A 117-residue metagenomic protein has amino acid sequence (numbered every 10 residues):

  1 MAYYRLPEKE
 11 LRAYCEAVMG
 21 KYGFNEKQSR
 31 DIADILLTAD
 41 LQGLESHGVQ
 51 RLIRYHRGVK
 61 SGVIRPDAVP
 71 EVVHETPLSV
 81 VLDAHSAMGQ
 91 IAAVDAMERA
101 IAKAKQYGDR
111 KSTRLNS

Functional and structural regions predicted by a protein language model:
M1-Y22: Generic N-terminal amphipathic, Lys/Arg-enriched alpha-helix
F24-D31, S46-G48: Flexible, glycine/charged-enriched surface loops at secondary-structure junctions
D40-S46: Secretory-pathway/luminal and periplasmic proteins that interact with or process carbohydrate-rich
H47-I101: Active-site cofactor/substrate anionic-group-binding motifs, chiefly glycine- and Lys/Arg-rich phosphate-binding loops
D83-S86, G108-S112: Short, basic, glycine/proline-bearing loop/turn elements
R99-R110: Conserved catalytic cysteine-centered active-site region of acyl-thioester-dependent Claisen-condensing enzymes
T113-S117: Conserved small/polar residues in nucleotide/adenosyl-binding loops
